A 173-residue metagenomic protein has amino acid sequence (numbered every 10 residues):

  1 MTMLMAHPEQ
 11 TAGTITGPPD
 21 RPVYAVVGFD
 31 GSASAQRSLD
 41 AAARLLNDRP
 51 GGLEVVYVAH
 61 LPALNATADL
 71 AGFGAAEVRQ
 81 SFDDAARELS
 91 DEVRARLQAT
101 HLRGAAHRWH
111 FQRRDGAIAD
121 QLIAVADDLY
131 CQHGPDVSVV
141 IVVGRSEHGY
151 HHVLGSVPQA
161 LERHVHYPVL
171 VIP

Functional and structural regions predicted by a protein language model:
M1-D20, Q98-I141, H148: Structural beta-alpha unit
T16-A76, S138: Small/aliphatic-rich secondary-structure junction motif
S38, N65-A68, Q121-A124, H152-V153: Short, well-ordered secondary-structure micro-motifs
A42, V93, L122: Aromatic/hydrophobic pocket-lining residues that form π-stacking "cages" and hydrophobic walls in ligand
E54-V56, W109-R114, L170: General small-molecule cofactor/ligand-binding pocket signal
L70-G74, L129, V142, Q159-A160: Short, hinge-like loop/turn segments at secondary-structure boundaries
G74-L89: A short acidic, glycine-rich active-site loop that binds or catalyzes chemistry on phosphate/adenosine moieties
S138-H164, P173: Glycine-rich, Arg-bearing micro-motifs that act as flexible, cationic patches
